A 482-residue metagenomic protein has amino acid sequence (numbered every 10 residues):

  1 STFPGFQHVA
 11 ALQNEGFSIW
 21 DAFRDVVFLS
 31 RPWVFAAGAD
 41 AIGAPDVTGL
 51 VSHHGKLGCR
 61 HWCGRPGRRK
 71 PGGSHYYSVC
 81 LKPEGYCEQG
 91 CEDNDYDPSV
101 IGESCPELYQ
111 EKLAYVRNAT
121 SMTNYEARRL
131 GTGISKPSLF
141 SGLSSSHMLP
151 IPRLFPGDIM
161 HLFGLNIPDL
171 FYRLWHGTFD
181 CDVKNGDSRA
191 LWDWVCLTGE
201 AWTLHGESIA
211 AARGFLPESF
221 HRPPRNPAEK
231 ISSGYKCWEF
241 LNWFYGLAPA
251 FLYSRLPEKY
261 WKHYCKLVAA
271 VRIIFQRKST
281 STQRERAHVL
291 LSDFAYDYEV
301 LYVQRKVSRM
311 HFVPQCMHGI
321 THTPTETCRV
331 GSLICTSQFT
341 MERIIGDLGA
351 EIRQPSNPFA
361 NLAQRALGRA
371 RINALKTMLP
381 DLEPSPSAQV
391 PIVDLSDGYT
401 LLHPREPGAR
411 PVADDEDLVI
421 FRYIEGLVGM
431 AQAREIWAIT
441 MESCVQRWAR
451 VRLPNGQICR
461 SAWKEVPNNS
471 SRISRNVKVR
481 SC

Functional and structural regions predicted by a protein language model:
S1-A10: General structural concept
G5, C59, E342: A residue-level signal for conserved active-site and pocket-lining positions in enzyme catalytic cores
V9-P249, D381-A388: Charged (Asp/Glu and Lys/Arg) segments that form or flank catalytic channels of large polymer- and nucleotide-handling
C63, G177-C482: Terminal interaction-prone segments of large eukaryotic proteins
